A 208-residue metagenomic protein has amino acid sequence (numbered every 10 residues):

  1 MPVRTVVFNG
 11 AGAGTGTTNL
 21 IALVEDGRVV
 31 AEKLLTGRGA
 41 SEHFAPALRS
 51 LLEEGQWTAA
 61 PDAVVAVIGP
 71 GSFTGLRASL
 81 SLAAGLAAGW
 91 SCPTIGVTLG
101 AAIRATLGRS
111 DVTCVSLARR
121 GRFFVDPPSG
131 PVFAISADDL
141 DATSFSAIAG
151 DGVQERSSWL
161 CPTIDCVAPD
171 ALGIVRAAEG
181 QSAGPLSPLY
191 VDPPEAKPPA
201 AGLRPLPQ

Functional and structural regions predicted by a protein language model:
M1-R28, G39-P46, I95-Q208: Oxyanion-binding and handling regions
L34-L35: Surface loop/turn motifs at the tips and blade-to-blade linkers of beta-strand repeat domains
P46-A47, A78: Short, conserved active-site loops that position catalytic residues or coordinate cofactors/metal ions across diverse
L48-A63, A142-S144: Phosphate/pyrophosphate-binding loops at sites that engage ATP/ADP/AMP, CoA/4′-phosphopantetheine, polyphosphate
S50, A84, A88, T106: Short, well-ordered alpha-helices that flank and scaffold nucleotide-derived cofactor binding pockets
A63-T94: DPxDG-like acidic metal-binding loop motif
